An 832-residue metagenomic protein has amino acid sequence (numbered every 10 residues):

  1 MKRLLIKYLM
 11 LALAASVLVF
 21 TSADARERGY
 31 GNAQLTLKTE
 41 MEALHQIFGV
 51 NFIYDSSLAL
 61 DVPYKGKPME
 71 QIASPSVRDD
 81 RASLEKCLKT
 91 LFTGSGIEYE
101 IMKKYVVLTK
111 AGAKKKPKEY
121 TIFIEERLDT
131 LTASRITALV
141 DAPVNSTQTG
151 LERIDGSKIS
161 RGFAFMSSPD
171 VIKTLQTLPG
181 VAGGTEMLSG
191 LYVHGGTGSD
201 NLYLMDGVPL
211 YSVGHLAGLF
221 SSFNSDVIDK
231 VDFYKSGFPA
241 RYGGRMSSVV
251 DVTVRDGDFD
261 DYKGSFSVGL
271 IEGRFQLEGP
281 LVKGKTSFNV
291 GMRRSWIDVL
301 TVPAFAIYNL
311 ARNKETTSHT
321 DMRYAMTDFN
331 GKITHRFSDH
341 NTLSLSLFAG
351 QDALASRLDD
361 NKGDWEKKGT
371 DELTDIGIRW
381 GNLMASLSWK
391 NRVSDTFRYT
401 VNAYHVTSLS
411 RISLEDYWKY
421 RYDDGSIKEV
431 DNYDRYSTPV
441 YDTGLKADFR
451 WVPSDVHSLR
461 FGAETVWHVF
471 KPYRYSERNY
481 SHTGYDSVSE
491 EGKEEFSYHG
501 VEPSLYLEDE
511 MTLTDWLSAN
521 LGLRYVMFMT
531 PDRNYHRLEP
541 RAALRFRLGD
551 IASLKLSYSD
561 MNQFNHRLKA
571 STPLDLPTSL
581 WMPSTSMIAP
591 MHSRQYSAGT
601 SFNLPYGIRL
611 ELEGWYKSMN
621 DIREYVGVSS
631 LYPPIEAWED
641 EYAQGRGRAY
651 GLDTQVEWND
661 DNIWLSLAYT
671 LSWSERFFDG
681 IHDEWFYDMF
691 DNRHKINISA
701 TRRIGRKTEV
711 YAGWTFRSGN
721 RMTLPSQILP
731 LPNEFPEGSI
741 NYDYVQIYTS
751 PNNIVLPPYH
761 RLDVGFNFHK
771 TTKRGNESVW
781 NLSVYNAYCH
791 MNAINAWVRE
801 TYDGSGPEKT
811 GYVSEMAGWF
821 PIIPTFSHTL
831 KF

Functional and structural regions predicted by a protein language model:
M41, H45-F48, T109-R161, G198: Short, acidic, small-residue-rich periplasmic hinge/interaction motif at the N-terminus of Gram-negative outer-membrane
A142, S146-S199, G207-D226, K230-F238 (+1 more regions): Periplasmic N-terminal accessory/gating domains of Gram-negative outer-membrane beta-barrel systems
I271-S295, N313-R357, G377-Y399, H405 (+2 more regions): Transmembrane beta-barrel wall of Gram-negative outer-membrane proteins
V299-L300, K707, F716-S739, Y759-R761 (+1 more regions): C-terminal beta-signal and adjacent terminal beta-strands/loops of Gram-negative outer-membrane beta-barrel proteins
T342-R392, R398, T407-P439, L576: Flexible loop and strand-edge segments within Gram-negative outer membrane beta-barrel domains
A353, L409, D550-Y596, Y616-E639 (+2 more regions): Surface-exposed extracellular loop regions of Gram-negative outer-membrane beta-barrel proteins, predominantly
D442-K446, K493, Y498, T585 (+5 more regions): Outer membrane beta-barrel strand-and-loop segments of large Gram-negative receptors, especially TonB-dependent
Y616-S618, D640-L724: Gram-negative outer-membrane beta-barrel transporters
